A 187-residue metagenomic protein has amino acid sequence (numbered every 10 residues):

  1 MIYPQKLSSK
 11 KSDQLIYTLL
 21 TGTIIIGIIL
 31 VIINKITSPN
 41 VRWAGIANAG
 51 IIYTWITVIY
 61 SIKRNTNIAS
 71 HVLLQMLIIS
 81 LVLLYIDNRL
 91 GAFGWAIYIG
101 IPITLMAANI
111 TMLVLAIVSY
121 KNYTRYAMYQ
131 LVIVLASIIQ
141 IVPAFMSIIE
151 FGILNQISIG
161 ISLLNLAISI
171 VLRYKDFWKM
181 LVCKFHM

Functional and structural regions predicted by a protein language model:
M1-W55, W178, V182-C183, M187: N-terminal topogenic module of multi-pass integral membrane proteins
S8-G22, T66-I79, Y120-I139, L154-Q156 (+1 more regions): Cytoplasm-facing juxtamembrane segments at the starts of transmembrane helices in multi-pass membrane proteins
I16-I25, W43-T54, L73-V82, Y98-L115 (+2 more regions): Hydrophobic alpha-helical transmembrane segments
I25-L30, I79, L83, A136 (+2 more regions): Alpha-helical transmembrane segments of multipass membrane proteins
G27-A49, T66-I68, I86-T104, P143-I159: Membrane-helix interface and helix-disruption motif detector
T54-T66, L113-Y120: C-terminal ends of transmembrane helices
H71-I138, F145: Membrane-proximal helix-loop-helix units in multi-pass membrane proteins
I133-M187: C-terminal membrane-adjacent module
